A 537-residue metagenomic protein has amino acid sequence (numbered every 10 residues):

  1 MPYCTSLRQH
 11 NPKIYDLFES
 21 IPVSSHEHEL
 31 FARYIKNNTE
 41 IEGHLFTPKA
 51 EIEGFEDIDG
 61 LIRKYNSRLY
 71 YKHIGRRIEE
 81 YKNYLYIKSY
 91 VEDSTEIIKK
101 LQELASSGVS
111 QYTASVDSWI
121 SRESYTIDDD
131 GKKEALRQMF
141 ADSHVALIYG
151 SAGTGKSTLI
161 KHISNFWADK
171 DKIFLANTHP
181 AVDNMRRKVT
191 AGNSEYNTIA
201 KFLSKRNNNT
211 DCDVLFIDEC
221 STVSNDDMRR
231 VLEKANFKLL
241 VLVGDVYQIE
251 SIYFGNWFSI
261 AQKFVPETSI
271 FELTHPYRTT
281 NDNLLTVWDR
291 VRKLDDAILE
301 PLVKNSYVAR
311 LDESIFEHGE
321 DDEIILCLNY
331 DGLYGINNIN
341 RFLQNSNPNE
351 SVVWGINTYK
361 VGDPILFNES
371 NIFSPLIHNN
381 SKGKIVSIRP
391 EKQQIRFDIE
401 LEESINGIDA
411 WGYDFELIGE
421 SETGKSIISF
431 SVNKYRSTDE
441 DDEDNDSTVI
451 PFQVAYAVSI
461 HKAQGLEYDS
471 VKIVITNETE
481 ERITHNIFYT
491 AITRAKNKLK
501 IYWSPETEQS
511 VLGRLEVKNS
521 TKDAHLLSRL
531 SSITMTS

Functional and structural regions predicted by a protein language model:
M1-Q111: N-terminal accessory nucleic-acid engagement/regulatory domains that precede and modulate ATP-driven motor cores
K100-S107, F166, K188-A191, K234 (+12 more regions): Conserved, well-folded catalytic cores of nucleic-acid-processing and energy-transducing macromolecular machines
S110-S124: Conserved adenine-nucleotide phosphate-binding loops and their immediately adjacent elements
S124-D142: Pre-Walker A adenine-sensing motif
Q138, A146-K304: ASCE P-loop NTPase helicase motor core
M139-A141, W167-D169, N208-D211, A235 (+4 more regions): Flexible, charged surface loops at secondary-structure boundaries
I148-R187, V243, L299-R341, S351-T358 (+3 more regions): Conserved RecA-like ASCE P-loop NTPase motor core of nucleic-acid helicases/translocases
T154, N193-Y196, T279-D282, E320-S537: Core RecA-like ATPase module of SF1/SF2 helicases and allied nucleic-acid translocases
